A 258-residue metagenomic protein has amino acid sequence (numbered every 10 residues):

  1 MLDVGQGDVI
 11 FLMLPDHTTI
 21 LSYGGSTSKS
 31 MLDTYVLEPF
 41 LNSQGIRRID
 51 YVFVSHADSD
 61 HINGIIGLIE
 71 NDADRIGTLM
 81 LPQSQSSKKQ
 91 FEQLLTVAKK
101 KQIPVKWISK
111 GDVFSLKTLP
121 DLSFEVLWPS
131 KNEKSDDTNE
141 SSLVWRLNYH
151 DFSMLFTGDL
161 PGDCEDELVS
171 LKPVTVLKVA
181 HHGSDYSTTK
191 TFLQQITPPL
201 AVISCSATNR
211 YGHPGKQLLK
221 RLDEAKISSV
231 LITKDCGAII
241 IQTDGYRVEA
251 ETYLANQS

Functional and structural regions predicted by a protein language model:
M1-S258: Non-globular, low-confidence helical/coil segments that flank catalytic cores
